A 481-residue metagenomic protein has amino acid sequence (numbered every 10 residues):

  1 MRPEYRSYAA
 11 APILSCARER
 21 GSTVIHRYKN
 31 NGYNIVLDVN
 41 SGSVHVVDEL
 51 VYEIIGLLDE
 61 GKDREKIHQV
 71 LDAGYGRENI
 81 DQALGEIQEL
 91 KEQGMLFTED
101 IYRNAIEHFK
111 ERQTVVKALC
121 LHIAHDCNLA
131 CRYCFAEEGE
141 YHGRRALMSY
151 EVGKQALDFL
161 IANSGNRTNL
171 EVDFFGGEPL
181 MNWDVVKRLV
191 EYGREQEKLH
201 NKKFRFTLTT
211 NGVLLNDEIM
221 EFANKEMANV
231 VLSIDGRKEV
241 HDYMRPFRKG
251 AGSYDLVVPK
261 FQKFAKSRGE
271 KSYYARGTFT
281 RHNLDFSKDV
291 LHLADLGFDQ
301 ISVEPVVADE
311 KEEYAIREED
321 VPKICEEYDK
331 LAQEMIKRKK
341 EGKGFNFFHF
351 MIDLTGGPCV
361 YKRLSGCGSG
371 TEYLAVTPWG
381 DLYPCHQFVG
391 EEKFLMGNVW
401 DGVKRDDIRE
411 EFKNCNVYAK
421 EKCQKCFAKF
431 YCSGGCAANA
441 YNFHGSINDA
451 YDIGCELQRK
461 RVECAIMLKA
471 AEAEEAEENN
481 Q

Functional and structural regions predicted by a protein language model:
M1-L58: Acidic, low-complexity/disordered tracts enriched in E/D and polar residues
G61-A73: Short acidic, hydrophobic short linear motifs in intrinsically disordered regions
Y75-R77, D81-E89, Q93-E221, K225-E226: Conserved alpha-helical substructure of the radical SAM core
G153, L157-D173, N182-V306: Radical SAM/AdoMet-radical enzyme domain recognition
L157-F175, F412-N414, D449-Q481: Short Fe-S-cluster ligation motifs
E239, Y243-D255, Q262, K266-S369 (+2 more regions): Radical SAM enzyme [4Fe-4S]-AdoMet core and its adjacent flexible, acidic and glycine-rich loops/tails across
K323-G356, H386-S433: C-terminal accessory region of radical SAM enzymes
K413-C464: Cysteine-cluster motifs in flexible loop/terminal segments that predominantly coordinate metals
